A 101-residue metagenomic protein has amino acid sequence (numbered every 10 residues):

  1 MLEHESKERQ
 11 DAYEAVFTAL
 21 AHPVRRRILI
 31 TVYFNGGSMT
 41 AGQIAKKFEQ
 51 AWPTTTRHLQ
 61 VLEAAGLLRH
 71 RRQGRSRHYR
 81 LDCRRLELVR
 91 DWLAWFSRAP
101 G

Functional and structural regions predicted by a protein language model:
M1-Y13, I30-F34, C83-G101: Amphipathic alpha-helical dimerization/coiled-coil segments that flank or bridge DNA-binding/regulatory modules
D11-A51, Q73-R85: N-terminal helix-turn-helix DNA-binding core of bacterial DNA-binding proteins
L59-Q60: Short, hydrophobic-biased segments on the C-terminal half of alpha helices that form "recognition helices"
G66: Glycine-centered, phosphate/nucleic-acid-interacting loop/turn motifs that mediate DNA/RNA or nucleotide
H70: Short beta-strand "wing" residues that participate in macromolecule-binding interfaces
